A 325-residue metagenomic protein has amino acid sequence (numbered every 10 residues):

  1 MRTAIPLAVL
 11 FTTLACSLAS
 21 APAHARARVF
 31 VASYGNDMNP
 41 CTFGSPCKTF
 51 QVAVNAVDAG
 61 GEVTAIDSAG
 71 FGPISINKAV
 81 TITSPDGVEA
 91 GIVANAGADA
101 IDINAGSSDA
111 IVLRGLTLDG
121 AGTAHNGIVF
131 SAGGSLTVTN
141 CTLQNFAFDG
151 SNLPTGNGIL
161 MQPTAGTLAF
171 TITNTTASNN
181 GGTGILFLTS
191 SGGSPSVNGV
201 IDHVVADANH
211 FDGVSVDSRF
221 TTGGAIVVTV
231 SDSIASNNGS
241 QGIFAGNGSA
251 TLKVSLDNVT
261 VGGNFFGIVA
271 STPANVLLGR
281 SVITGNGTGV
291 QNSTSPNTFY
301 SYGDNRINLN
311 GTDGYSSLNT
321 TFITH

Functional and structural regions predicted by a protein language model:
A8-S17: Bacterial N-terminal signal peptides
H24-R26: Boundary of Sec targeting at the N-terminus
S33-I66, G70-G72: Acidic Gly/Asp/Thr-rich repetitive segments characteristic of extracellular carbohydrate-active and adhesion proteins
Q51-V57, G70-K78, I82, I101-A105 (+1 more regions): Short, T/G/N/S-enriched strand-turn elements that build extracellular solenoid repeat scaffolds
A79-G127, T142-S151: Right-handed parallel beta-helix/beta-spiral solenoid domain characteristic of secreted/periplasmic
D86, D109-G120, S135-D149, G166-T183 (+5 more regions): Right-handed parallel beta-helix
A94-N104, A121-F130, S151-T164, N179-G193 (+5 more regions): Extracellular beta-strand/beta-solenoid scaffold signature
